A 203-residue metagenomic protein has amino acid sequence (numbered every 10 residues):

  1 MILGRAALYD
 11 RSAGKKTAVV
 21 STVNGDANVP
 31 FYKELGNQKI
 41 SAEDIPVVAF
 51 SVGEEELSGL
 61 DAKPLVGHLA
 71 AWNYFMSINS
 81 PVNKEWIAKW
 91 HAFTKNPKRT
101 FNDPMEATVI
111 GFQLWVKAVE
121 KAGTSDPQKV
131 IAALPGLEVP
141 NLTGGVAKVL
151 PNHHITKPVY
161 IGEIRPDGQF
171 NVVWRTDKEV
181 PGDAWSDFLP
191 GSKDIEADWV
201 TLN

Functional and structural regions predicted by a protein language model:
M1-N203: Extracytosolic ligand-binding ectodomains
